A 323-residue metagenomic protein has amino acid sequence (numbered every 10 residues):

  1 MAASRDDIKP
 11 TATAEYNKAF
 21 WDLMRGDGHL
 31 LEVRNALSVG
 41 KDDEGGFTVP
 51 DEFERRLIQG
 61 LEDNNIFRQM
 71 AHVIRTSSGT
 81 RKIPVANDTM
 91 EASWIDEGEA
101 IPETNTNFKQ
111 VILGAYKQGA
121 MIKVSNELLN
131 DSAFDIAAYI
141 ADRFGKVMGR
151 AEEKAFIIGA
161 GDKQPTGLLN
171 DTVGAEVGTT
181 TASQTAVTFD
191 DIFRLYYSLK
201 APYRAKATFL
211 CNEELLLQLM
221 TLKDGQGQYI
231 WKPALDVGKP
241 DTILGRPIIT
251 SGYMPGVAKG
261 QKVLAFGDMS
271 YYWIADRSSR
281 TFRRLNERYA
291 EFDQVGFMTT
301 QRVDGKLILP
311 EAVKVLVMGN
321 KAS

Functional and structural regions predicted by a protein language model:
M1-N107, V111, S270: Assembly-associated, polar helix/coil segments characteristic of icosahedral protein shells
T11, E15-Y16, D42, T89 (+7 more regions): Alpha-helical structural elements
G40, E54, D63, D88 (+11 more regions): Preference for short coil/turn "hinge" residues that link or interrupt alpha-helices
E52-I58, T76-K82, A160-Q301, A312 (+1 more regions): Extended oligomerization regions of viral-like shell subunits
I66, V85, E91-I95, T104 (+5 more regions): Short helix/loop capping segments that flank catalytic or ligand/cofactor-binding pockets
F67, T89-A92, R150-I157, G161 (+3 more regions): Intrinsically disordered or highly flexible coil/loop and linker segments, enriched in small and charged/polar residues
V85-N87, V124-N126, Q301: Short, structured patches in soluble enzyme cores that scaffold and shape functional sites
E97-Y197, V315-S323: Alpha-helical scaffold segments that mediate packing/assembly in large oligomeric complexes
